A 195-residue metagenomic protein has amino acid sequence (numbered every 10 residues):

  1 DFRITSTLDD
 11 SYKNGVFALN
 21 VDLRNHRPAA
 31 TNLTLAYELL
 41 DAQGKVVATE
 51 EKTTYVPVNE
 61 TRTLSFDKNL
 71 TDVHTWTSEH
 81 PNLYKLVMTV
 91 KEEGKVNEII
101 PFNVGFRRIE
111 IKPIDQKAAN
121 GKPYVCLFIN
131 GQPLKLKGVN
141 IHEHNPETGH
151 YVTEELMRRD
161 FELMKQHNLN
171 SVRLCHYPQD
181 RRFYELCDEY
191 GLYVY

Functional and structural regions predicted by a protein language model:
D1-D180, L186, Y190-V194: Secreted/periplasmic carbohydrate-active enzymes, especially glycoside hydrolases
